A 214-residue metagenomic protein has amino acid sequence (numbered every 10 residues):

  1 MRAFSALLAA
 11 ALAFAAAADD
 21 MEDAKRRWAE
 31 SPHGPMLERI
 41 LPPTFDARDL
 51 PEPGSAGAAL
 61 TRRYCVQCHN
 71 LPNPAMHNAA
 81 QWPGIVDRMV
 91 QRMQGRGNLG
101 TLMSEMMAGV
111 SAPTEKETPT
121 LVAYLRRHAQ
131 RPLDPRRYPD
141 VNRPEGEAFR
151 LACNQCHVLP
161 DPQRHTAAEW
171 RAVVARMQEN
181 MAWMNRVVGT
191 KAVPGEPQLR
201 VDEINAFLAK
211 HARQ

Functional and structural regions predicted by a protein language model:
M1-A9: Sec-dependent signal peptide recognition, specifically the positively charged N-region followed immediately by
A9-A18: Hydrophobic h-region of N-terminal signal peptides that target proteins for export in Gram-negative bacteria
D19-E22, A79-H128, M181, N185: Extended, hydrophobic interaction surfaces within ordered domains
D23-A59, R127-A148: Electrostatic cytochrome c docking/interface patches
A56, R63, D140-E147, L151 (+3 more regions): Surface-exposed, polar/charged faces of alpha-helical domains in mature secreted/periplasmic/lumenal proteins
R62-L71, L121, F149-P160, I204: The canonical Cys-X-X-Cys-His
N70-G95, Q155-W183: Gly/Gly-Pro-rich "capping" loops immediately C-terminal to redox-active cysteine motifs in periplasmic/lumenal
M107-R136, K191-Q214: C-terminal capping alpha-helices of c-type cytochrome domains
